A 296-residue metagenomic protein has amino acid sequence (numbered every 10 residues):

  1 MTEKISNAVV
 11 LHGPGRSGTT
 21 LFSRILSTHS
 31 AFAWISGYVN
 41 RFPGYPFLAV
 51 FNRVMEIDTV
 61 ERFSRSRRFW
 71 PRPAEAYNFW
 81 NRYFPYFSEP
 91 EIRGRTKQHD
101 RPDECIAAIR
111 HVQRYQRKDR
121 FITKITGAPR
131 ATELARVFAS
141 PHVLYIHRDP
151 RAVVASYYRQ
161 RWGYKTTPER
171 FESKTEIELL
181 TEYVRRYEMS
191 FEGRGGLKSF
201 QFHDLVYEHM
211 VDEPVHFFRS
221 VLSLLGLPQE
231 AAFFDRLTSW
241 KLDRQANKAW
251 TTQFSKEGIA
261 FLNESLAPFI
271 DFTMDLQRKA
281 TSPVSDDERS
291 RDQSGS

Functional and structural regions predicted by a protein language model:
M1-V9, Y158-D204, D212-S296: PAPS-dependent sulfotransferases, especially Golgi type II membrane carbohydrate sulfotransferases
V9, A33, H142-L144, H203-L205: Hydrophobic/aromatic beta-strand patches that form the interior of the parallel beta-sheet core in alpha/beta enzyme
H12-G13: The Walker A (P-loop) glycine that initiates the GxxxxGKT/S ATP-binding motif of P-loop NTPases
R16: Walker A (P-loop) phosphate-binding loop of P-loop NTPases
T19, A128-T132, P214: Short, well-ordered alpha-helical microsegments
T20-A31: A conserved segment at the C-terminal end of the G1
Y38-F121: PAPS-dependent sulfation machinery
K124-I125, L134-R159: Conserved phosphate-donor/acceptor-positioning beta-strand/loop module used by diverse small-molecule
